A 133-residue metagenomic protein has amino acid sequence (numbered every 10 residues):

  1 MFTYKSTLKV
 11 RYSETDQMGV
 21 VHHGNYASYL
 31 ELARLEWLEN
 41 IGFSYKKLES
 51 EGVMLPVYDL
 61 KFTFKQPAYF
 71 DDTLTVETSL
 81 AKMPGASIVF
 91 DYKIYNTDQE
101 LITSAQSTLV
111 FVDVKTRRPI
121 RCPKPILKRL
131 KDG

Functional and structural regions predicted by a protein language model:
F2-S6, E39, Y69-F70, L80-G133: HotDog/MaoC-like acyl-thioester-processing domains
F2-V57, V114-G133: Hot-dog-fold acyl-thioester-processing enzymes
T7-R11, T63, T108: Generic structural detector for well-ordered beta-strands
D59-F64, V76-E77, D91: Short structured motifs
